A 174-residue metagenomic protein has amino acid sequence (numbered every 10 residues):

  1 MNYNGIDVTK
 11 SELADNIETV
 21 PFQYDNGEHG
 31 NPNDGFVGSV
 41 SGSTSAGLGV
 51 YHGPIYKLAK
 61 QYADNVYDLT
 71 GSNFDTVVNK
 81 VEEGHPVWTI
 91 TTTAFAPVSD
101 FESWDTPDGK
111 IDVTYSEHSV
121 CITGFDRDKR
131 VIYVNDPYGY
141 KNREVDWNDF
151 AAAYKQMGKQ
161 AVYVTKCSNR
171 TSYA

Functional and structural regions predicted by a protein language model:
M1-V77, E82-E83, C167-S172: Cysteine-nucleophile protease catalytic domains, especially the papain-like/related folds used in DUB/UBL proteases
S41-S45, P97-D108: Short, flexible/disordered intra-domain loops and linkers
Y62, E83-G84, D128, M157: Structured helix-beta-strand junction loops
Y67-D68, P86-T91, C121, I132-N135 (+1 more regions): Structural recognition of the beta-strand scaffold that forms the well-ordered cores of secreted hydrolase catalytic
T70-N73, T91-F95, G124-D126, D136-Y138: A mature extracytoplasmic/lumenal domain signature
V81, H85-V87, T92-T93, S103: Short coil-to-beta transition motif at edge beta-strands of beta-rich domains
F101-T114, T123-A174: Noncatalytic regulatory segments and standalone regulatory/sensor domains
H118: Histidine-centered active-site/metal-ligand motif
